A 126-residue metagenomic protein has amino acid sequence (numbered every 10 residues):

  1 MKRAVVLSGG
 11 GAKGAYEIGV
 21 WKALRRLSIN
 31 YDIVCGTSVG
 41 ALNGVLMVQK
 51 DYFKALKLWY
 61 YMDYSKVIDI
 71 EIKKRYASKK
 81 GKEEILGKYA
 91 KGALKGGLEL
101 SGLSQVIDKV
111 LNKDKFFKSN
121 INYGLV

Functional and structural regions predicted by a protein language model:
K2-A4, G11-I107: Patatin-like phospholipase
V6-S8, V126: Short hydrophobic segments within beta-strands
T37, L125-V126: Alpha/beta-hydrolase-fold catalytic nucleophile elbow
S65-I70, V110-G124: A short alpha-helix-loop-beta-strand transition element characteristic of N-terminal alpha/beta dinucleotide-binding
